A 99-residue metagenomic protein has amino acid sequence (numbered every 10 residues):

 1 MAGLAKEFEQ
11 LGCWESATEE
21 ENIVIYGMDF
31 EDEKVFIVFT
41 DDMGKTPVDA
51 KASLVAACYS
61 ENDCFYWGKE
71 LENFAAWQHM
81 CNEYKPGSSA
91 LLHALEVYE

Functional and structural regions predicted by a protein language model:
M1-K34: Negatively charged, low-complexity tracts enriched in Asp/Glu with abundant Ser/Thr
M1-L4, N73-W77, G87-L91: Short amphipathic alpha-helical segments that mediate assembly, nucleic-acid/protein binding, or membrane association
K6, Q10, H79, H93: Charged/polar, solvent-exposed surface patches and flexible loops
E9-G12, N62-D63, K85-S89: Structural alpha-beta junctions
S16, S53, S60, S88-S89: Generic serine detector
E33-N82: Intrinsically disordered, low-complexity regulatory segments enriched in Ser/Thr/Pro and charged residues
L95-E99: Short intrinsically disordered terminal tails
